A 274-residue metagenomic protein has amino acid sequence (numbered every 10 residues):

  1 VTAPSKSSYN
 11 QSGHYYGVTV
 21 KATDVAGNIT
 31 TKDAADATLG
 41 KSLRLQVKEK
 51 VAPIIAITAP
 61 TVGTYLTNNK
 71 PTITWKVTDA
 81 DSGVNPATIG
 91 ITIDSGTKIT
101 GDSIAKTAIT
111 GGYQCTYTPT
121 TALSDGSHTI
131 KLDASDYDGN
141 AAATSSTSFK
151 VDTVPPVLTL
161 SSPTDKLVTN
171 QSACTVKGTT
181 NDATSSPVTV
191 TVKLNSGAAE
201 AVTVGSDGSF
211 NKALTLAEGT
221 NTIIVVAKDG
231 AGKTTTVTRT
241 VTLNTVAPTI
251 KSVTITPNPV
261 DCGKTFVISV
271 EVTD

Functional and structural regions predicted by a protein language model:
S5-Y15, T120-S127, A213-T220: Surface-exposed, short loops/turns at beta-strand junctions within beta-sandwich domains
D24, D36-A56, S146-P156, R239-P248: Flexible, low-complexity linkers/stalks enriched in Thr/Pro that connect modular domains
G63-N69, D165-S172, N258-K264: Short, solvent-exposed loop/linker segments at the N-terminal edge of repeated beta-sheet extracellular domains
I73-D79, V176-T180, I268-D274: Aromatic/hydrophobic beta-strand junction motif of beta-rich domains
D79-P86, N181-V190, D274: Extracellular acidic loop/turn motifs
D94, K106, Y113-C115, D125 (+4 more regions): Ser/Thr-rich low-complexity repeats and stalk/linker segments
